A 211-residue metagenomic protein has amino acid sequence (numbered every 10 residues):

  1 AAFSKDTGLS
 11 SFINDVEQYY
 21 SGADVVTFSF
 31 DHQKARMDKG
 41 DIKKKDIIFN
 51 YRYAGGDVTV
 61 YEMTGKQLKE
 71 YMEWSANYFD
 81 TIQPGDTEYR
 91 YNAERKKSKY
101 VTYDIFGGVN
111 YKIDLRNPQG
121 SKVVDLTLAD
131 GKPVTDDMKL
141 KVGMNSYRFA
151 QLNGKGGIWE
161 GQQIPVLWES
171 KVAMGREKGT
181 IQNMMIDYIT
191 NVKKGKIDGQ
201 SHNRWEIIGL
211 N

Functional and structural regions predicted by a protein language model:
A1-N211: Catalytic centers of hydrolytic enzymes
